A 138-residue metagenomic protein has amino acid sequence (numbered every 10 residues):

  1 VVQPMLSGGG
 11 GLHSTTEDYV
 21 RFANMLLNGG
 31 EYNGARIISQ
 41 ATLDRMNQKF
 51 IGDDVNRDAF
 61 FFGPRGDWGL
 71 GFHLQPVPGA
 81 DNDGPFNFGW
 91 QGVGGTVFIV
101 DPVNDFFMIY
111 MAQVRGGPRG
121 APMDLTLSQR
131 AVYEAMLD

Functional and structural regions predicted by a protein language model:
V1-D138: Catalytic loop of the DD-peptidase/beta-lactamase superfamily, centered on the K-T-G motif and neighboring
